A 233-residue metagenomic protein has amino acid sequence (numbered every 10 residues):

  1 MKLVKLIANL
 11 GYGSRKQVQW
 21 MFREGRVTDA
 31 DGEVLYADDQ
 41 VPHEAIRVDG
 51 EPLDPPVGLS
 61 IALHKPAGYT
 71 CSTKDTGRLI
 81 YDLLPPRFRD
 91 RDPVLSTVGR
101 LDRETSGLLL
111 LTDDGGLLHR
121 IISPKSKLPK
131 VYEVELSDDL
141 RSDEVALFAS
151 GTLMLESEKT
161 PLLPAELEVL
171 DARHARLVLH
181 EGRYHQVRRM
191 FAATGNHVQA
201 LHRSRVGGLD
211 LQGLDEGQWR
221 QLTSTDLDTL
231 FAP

Functional and structural regions predicted by a protein language model:
M1-P233: Basic, flexible Lys/Arg- and Gly-enriched helix-loop patches that mediate nucleic-acid binding at interfaces with rRNA
